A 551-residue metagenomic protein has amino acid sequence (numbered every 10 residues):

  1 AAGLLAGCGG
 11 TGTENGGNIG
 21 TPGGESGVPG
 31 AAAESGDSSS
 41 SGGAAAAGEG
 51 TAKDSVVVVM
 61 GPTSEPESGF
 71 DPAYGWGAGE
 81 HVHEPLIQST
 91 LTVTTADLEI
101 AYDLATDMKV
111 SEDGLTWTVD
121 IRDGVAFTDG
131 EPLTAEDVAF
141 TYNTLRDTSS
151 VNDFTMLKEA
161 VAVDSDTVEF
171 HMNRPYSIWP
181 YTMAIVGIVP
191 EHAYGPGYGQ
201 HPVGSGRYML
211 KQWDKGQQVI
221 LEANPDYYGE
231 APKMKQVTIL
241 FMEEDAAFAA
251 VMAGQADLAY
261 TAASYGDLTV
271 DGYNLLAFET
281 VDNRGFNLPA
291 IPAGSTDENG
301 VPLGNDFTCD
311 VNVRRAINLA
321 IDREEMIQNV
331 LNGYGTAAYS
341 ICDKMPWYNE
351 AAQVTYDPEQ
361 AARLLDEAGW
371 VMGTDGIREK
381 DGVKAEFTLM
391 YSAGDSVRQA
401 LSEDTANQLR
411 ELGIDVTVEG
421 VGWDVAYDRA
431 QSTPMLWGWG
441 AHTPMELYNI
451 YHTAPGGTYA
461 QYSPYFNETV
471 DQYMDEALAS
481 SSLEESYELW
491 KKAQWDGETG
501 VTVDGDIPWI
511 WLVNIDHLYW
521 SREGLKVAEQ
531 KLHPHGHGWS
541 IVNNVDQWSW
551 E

Functional and structural regions predicted by a protein language model:
V58-M60, G130, V251-M252, L258-T261 (+4 more regions): Periplasmic binding protein-like
V59-V110, V203: N-terminal lobe/hinge region of extracytoplasmic solute-binding protein
A96-E99, P175, Y181-P232, Q236 (+5 more regions): Gly/Pro-rich hinge or "lid" segments in bacterial periplasmic/extracellular proteins
K109-T116, N152-A193: Surface-exposed binding/hinge segments that line and control ligand-binding clefts or catalytic entry sites
T134-T141, S165-E169, G206-R207, K235-Q236 (+5 more regions): Alpha-helical secondary-structure segments
D214, Q218, N318-N349, Q353 (+3 more regions): Detector for C-terminal structural segments
P225-T269, D415-T417: Ligand-site clamp/hinge motif
V371-A441, H517: Ligand/substrate-recognition segments at binding pockets and active sites
